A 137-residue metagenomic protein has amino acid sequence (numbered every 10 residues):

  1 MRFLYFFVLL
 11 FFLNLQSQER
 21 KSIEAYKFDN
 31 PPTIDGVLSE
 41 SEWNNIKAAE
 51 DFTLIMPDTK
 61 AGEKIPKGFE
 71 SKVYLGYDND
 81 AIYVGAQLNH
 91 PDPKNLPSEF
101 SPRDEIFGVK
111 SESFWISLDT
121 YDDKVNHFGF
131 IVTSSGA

Functional and structural regions predicted by a protein language model:
M1-L4, Q18: Generic structural signal for short, solvent-exposed loop/turn connectors between secondary structure elements
F3-L13: Sec-dependent N-terminal signal peptides
F12-K21: Bacterial Sec-dependent signal peptides at the C-terminal "C-region" and cleavage site
E19, F28, I34-A137: Surface-exposed, glycine/proline- and aromatic-rich loop segments on solvent-exposed faces across compartments
I23-A25: Outer-membrane beta-barrel biogenesis signature
